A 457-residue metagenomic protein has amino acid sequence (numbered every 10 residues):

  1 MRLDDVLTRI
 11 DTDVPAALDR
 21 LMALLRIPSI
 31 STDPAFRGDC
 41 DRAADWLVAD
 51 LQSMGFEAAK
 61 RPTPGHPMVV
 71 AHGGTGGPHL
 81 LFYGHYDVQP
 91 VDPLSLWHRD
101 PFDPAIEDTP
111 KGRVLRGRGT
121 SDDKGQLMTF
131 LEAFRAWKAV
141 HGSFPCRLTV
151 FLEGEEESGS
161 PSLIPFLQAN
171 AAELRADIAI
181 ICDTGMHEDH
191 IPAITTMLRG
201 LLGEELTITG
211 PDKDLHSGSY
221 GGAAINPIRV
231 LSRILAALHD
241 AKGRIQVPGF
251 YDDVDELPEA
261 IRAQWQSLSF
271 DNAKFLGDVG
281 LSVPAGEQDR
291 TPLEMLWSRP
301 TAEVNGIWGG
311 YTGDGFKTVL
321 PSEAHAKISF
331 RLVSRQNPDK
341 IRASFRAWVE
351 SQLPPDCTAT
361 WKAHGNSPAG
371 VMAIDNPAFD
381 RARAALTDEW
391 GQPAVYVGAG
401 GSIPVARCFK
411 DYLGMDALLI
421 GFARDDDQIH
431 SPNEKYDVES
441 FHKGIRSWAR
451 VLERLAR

Functional and structural regions predicted by a protein language model:
M1-L94, E323, K340: N-terminal helical capping/dimerization or prosegment-like subdomains of hydrolases acting on amide or phosphate bonds
G77-T149, K443: Active-site metal-coordination/substrate-binding segment of hydrolases, especially metallo-dependent peptidases
Y86-V88, F151-G159, C182-H187, G210-D212 (+2 more regions): Acidic, glycine-rich active-site loops and adjacent beta-strand->loop/helix elements that engage anionic groups
V114, G119-M197, A456: Acidic/histidine-rich catalytic neighborhood of metal-dependent amide-processing enzymes
H187, T196, S217-I307, Q336-T358: Acidic-enriched catalytic cores of C-N bond-cleaving enzymes acting on peptides and small amides
T207, L231, F316, L320-A324 (+3 more regions): Zn-dependent metallopeptidase/amidohydrolase metal-coordination segment
R233, G309, D314-S344: C-terminal catalytic subdomain
F330-V333, T360-D375, A399-G400: A short beta-alpha structural unit
